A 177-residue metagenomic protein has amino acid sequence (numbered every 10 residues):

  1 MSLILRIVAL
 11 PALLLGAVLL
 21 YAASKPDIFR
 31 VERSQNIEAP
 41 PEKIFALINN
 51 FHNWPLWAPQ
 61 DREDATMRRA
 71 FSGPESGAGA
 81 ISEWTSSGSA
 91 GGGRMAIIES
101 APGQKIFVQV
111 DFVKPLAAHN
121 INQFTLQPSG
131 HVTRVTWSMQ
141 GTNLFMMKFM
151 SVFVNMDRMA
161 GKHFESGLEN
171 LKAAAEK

Functional and structural regions predicted by a protein language model:
S2-S24, L56, E63, E83-R134: Hydrophobic-ligand binding "helix-grip"
L3-E75: Hydrophobic ligand-binding cavity/cleft-lining segments
E32, A70, T85, V152-N155: Conserved short-loop catalytic and cofactor-binding motifs
E32-S34, I81, Q123: Short, acidic/polar N-cap/turn motifs at the starts of alpha helices
P41, F45-W54, G79, R94 (+3 more regions): Extracytoplasmic/secreted envelope proteins and their assembly/folding machinery, especially bacterial periplasmic
N49-L56, S87, E99-P102, E169-E176: Sec-exported extracytoplasmic/periplasmic mature domains
S76-S82: Short coil-to-beta transition motif at edge beta-strands of beta-rich domains
Q109-S166, L171-A174: Beta-strand/loop substructures that line and gate deep hydrophobic ligand-binding cavities in soluble
